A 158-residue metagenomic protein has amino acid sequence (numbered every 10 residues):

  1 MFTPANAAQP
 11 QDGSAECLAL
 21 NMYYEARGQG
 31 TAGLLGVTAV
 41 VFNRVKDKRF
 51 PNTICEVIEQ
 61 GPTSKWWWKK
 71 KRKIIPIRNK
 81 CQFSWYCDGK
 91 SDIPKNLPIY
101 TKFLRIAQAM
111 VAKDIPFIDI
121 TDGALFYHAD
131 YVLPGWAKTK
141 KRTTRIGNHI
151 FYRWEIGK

Functional and structural regions predicted by a protein language model:
F2-K158: Bacterial extracytoplasmic/cell-wall-associated proteins, especially those involved in peptidoglycan
